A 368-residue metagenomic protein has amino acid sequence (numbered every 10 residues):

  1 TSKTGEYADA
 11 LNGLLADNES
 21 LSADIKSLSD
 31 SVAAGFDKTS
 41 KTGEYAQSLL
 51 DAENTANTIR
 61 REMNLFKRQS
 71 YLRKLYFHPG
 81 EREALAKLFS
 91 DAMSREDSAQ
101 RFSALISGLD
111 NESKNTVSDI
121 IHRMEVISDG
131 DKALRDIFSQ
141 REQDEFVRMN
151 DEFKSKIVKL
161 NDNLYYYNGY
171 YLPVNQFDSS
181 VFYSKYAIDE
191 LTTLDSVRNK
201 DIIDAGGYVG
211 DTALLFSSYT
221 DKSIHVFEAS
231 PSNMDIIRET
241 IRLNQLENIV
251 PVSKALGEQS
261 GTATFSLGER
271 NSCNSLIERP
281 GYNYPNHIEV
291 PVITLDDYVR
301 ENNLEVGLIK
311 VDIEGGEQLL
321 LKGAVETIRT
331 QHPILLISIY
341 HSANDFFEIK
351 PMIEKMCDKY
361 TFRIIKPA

Functional and structural regions predicted by a protein language model:
T1-E6: Low-complexity/repetitive intrinsically disordered segments
A8, N12-L15, E19-S22, S29 (+1 more regions): Specific heptad-register signal in long alpha-helical coiled-coils
D24, S29-A368: Phosphate/nucleotide-binding beta-alpha loop and adjacent structural elements of enzyme active sites
